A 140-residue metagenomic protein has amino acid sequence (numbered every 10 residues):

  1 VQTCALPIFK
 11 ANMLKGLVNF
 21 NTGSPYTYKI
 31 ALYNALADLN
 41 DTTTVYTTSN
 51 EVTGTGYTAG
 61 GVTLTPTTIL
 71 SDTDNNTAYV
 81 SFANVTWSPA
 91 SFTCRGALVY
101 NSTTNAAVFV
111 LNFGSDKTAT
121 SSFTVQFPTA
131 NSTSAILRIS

Functional and structural regions predicted by a protein language model:
V1-L6: Short, small-residue-biased leader/transition segments that mark boundaries at the very start of proteins
P7-L36: GGW-centered surface loops in extracellular recognition modules
L17-N21, N84-T93, F113-F123, F127: Exposed beta-sheet edge/beta-hairpin loop segments within beta-rich domains
T22-Y26, F92, T103-A106: Extracellular repetitive beta-rich solenoid segments
N34-T42, S102-A107, K117: Acidic glycine-/aspartate-rich tracts in secreted/extracellular proteins
D41-S81: Surface patches in mature domains of proteins
L70-S102: Mid-chain, well-packed structural core segment of small domains
S122-S140: Protruding loop/beta-arch "assembly-hinge" segments enriched in small, turn-prone residues
